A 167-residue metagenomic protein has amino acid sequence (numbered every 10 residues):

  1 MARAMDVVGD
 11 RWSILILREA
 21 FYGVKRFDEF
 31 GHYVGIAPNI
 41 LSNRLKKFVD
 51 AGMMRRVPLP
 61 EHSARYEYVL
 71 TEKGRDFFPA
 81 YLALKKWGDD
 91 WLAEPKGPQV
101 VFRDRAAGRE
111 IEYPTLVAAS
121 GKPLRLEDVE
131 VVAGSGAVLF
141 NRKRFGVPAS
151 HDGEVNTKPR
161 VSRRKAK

Functional and structural regions predicted by a protein language model:
M1-I40: N-terminal helix-turn-helix DNA-binding core of bacterial DNA-binding proteins
G9, P60-Y81: Basic, amphipathic "hinge/linker" alpha-helix immediately C-terminal to the N-terminal HTH DNA-binding motif
H32-G35, L45-K46, D50: Residue-level detection of the helix-turn-helix DNA-binding "recognition helix"
V49-A64: Beta-hairpin "wing" of winged helix-turn-helix
L82, K86-K167: C-terminal regulatory/oligomerization modules of transcriptional regulators
